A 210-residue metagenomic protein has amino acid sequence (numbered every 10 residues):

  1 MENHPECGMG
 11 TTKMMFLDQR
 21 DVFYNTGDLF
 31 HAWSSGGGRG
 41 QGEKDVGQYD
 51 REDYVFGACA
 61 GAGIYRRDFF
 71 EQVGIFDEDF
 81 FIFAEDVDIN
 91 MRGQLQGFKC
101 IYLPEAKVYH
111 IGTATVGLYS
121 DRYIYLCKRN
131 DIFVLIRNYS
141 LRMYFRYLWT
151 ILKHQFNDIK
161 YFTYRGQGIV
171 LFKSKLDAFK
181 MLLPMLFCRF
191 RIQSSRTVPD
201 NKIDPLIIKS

Functional and structural regions predicted by a protein language model:
M1-S35: Conserved donor NDP-sugar-binding/catalytic core segment of glycosyltransferases
M9-T11, Q41, A62-I64: Conserved hydrophobic/aromatic beta-strand scaffold that supports enzyme active sites
G10-T12, S34, R66, F70 (+3 more regions): Generic structural signal for small/hydrophobic residues in well-ordered secondary structure, especially within
T12, H31-F56, E71: Short, flexible, basic/aromatic active-site loop/helix in glycosyltransferases
D18-R20, G40, V73-G74, G112 (+1 more regions): Activation segment
E43, I64-Y65, D86-V87, L95 (+3 more regions): Catalytic-site signature of metal-activated, phosphate-bearing donor transferases, centered on the GT-A/GT-A-like
F56-K107: A short, conserved alpha-helix in the catalytic core of glycosyltransferases
C100-F190, S195, N201, P205: Active-site-adjacent helix/loop segment of glycosyltransferases that harbors family-specific signature motifs
